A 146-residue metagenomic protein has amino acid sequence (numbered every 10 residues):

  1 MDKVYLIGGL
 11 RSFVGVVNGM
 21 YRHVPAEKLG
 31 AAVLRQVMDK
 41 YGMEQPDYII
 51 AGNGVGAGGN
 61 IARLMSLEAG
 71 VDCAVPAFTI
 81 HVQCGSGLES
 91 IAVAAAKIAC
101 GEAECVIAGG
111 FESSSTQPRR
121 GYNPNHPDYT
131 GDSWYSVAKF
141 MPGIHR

Functional and structural regions predicted by a protein language model:
M1-D2, V16-E44, G59-N60, S66-R146: Acyl-thioester C-C bond-transforming condensing/cleaving domain
K3, G8: Conserved PLP-binding active-site segment in aminotransferase class I/II-type PLP enzymes
G9-V14: Short polar catalytic/cofactor-binding loops
Q45-G52: Short glycine-rich phosphate-binding loop at a beta-alpha junction
G52-G58: Glycine-rich phosphate-binding loops at beta-strand->alpha-helix junctions
